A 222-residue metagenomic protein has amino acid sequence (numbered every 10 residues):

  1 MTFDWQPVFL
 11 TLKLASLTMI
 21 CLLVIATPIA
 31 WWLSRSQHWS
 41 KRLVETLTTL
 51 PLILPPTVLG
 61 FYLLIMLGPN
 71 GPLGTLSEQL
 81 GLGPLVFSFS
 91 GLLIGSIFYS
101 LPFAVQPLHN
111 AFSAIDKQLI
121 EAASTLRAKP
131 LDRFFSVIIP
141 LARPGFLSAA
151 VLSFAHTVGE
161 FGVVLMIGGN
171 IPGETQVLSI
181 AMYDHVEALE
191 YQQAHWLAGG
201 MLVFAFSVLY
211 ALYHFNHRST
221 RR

Functional and structural regions predicted by a protein language model:
M1-Q6, I167-F206, Y210: Interhelical loop and adjacent transmembrane-helix boundary motif in polytopic membrane transport permeases
D4-L33, I97: Transmembrane alpha-helix signature in integral membrane proteins
I20, F103-L108, F112, D116 (+1 more regions): Transmembrane alpha-helices
W32-L63, I120: Cytoplasmic-entry segments and transmembrane alpha-helices of multi-pass inner-membrane transporters
S36-V44, P72, S88, Q118 (+2 more regions): Membrane-helix interface segments
S40, P102, H109-I120, S124-A128 (+3 more regions): C-terminal transmembrane helix and the adjacent membrane-cytosol boundary/short C-terminal tail of inner/organellar
G60-I97, I167-I171: Membrane-interfacial helix termini and adjacent extracytoplasmic/periplasmic loops of multi-pass transporters
P69, F146-D184: Non-cytoplasmic
